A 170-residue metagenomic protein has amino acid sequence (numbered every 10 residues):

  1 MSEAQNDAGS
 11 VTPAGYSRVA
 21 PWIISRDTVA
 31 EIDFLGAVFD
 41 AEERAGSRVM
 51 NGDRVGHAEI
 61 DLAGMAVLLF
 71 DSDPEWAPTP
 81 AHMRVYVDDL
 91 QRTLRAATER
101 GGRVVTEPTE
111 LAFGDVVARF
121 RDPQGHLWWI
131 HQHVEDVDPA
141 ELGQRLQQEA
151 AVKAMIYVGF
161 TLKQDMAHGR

Functional and structural regions predicted by a protein language model:
M1-A14, L94-R170: Vicinal oxygen chelate
G9-Y16, W22-A66: Core segments of cupin and vicinal oxygen chelate
R18-R26, G56-D61, P74-R100, V116-R121: Vicinal oxygen chelate
V49-D53, E75, E110-A112: A short beta-turn/loop motif at secondary-structure boundaries
M65-L68, G125-L127: Short, charged/polar, Gly/Pro-enriched secondary-structure boundary elements
